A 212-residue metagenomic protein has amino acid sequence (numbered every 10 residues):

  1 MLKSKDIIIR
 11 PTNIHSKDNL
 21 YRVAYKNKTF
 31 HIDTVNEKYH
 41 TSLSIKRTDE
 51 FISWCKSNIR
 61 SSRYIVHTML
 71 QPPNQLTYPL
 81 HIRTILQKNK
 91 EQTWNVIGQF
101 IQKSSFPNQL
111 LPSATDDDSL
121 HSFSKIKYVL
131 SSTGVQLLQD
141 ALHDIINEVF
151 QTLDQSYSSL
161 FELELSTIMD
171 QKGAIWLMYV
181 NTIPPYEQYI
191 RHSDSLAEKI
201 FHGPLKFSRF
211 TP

Functional and structural regions predicted by a protein language model:
L2-D117: Phosphate-binding site of ATP-dependent enzymes
I8, S166-D170: Conserved protein-kinase catalytic-loop segment immediately C-terminal to the catalytic Asp of the HRD motif
Y64, F161-L165: Residue-level recognition of the N-termini of beta-strands and the immediately preceding loop/turn
T77-P79, S159-E162: Short solvent-exposed loop/turn micro-motifs enriched in small/polar/acidic residues
I97-Q99, L163, V180: Generic beta-strand hydrophobic packing signal
L120: Active-site-proximal polar cores
F123-F161, M169-P212: C-terminal active-site "lid" helix and adjoining low-complexity regulatory extension at the edge of ATP-using catalytic
